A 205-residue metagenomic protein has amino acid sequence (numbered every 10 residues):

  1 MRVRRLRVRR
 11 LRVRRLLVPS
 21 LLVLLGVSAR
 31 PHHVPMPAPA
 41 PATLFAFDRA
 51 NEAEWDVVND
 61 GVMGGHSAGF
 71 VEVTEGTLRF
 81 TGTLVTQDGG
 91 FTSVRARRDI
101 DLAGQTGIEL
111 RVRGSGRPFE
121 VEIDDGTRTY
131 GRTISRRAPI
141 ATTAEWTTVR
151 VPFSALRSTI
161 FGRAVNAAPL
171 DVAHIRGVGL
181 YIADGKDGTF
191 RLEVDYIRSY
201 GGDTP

Functional and structural regions predicted by a protein language model:
M1-V18: Compositionally biased, intrinsically disordered low-complexity segments enriched for polar/charged residues
R2, V27-P205: Beta-rich carbohydrate-recognition modules and glycan-binding surfaces
V18-G26: Bacterial N-terminal signal peptides
